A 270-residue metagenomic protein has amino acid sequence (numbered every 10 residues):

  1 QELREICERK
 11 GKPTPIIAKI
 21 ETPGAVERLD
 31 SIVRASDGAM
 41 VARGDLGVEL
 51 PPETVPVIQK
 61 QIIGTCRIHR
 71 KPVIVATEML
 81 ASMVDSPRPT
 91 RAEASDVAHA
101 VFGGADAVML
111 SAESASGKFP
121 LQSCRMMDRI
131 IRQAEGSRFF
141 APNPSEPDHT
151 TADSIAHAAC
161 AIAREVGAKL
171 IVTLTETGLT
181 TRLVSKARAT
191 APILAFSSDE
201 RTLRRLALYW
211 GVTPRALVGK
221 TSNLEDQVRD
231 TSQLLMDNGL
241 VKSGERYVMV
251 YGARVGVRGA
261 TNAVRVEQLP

Functional and structural regions predicted by a protein language model:
Q1-P270: Non-catalytic helical/linker scaffolds that mediate oligomerization, partner binding, and domain coupling around large
